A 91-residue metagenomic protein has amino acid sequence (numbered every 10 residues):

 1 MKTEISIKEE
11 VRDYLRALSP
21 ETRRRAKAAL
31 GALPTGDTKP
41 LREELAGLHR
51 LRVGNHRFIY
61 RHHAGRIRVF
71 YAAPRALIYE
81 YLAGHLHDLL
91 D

Functional and structural regions predicted by a protein language model:
M1-A28: Arg/Lys-rich, positively charged N-terminal/basic patches that mediate binding to nucleic acids
M1-E4, R24, H56, R61-D91: Enriched for short, Lys/Arg-rich terminal
S6-R12, R50-R52, R57: A general secondary-structure boundary signal
E10, A46, L77: Residue-level recognition of oxygen-bearing side chains
R16-L18, E43, R50, R68: Helix-centric, low-specificity signal for extended rod-like, repetitive segments
A28-R52: A short, surface-exposed loop/turn module that caps and links secondary-structure elements
